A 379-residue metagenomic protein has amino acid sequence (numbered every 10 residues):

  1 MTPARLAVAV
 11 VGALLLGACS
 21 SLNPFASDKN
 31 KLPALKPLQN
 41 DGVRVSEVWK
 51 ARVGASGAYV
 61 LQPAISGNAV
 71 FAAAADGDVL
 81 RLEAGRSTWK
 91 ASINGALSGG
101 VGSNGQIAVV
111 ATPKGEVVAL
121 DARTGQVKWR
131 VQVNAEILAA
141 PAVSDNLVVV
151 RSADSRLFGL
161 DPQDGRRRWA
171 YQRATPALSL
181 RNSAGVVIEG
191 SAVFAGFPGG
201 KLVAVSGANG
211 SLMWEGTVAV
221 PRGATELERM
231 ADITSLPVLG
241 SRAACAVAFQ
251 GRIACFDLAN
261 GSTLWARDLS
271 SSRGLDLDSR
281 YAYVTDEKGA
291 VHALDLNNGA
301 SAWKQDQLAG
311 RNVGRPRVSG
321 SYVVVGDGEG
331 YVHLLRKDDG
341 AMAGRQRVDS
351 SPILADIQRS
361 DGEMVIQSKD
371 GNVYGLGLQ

Functional and structural regions predicted by a protein language model:
S20-N23: Bacterial signal peptide processing site
F25-P33, Q39-A64, T88-N104, V127-S144 (+5 more regions): Extracytoplasmic beta-rich repeat domains
A74, T112-P113, S152-A153, F197-P198 (+5 more regions): Structural signature of WD-repeat beta-propellers
E83-R86, D121-T124, D161-G165, G207-N209 (+4 more regions): Short loop/turn segments that connect beta-strands within beta-propeller blades
Y283-A293, A300-L334: Loop/turn-rich, solvent-exposed surfaces of beta-rich toroidal or solenoidal domains
